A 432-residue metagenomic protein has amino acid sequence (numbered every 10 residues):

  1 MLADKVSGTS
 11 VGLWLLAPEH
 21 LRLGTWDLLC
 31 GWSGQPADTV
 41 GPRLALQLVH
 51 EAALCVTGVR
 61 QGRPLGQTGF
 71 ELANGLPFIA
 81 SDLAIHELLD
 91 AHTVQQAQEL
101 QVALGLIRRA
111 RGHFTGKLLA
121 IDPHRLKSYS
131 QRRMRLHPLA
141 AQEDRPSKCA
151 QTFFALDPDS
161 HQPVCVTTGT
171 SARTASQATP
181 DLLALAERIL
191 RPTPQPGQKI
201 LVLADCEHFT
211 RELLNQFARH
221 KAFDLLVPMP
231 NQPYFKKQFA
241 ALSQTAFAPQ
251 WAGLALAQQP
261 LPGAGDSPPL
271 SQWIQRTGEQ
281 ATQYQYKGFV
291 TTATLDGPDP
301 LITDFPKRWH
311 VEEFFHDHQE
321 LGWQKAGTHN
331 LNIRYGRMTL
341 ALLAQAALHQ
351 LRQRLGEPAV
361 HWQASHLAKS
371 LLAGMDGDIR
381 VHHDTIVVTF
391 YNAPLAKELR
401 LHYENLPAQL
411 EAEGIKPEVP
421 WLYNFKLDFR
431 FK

Functional and structural regions predicted by a protein language model:
M1-R145, T152-T174, P180-Q195, G377-K432: Dynamic "connector" segments at or just before major functional cores
D38-P42, S147-K148, N332-T339: Secondary-structure capping and boundary motifs in well-ordered enzyme cores
L48, G62, I85, T115-L126 (+7 more regions): Short, conserved catalytic/metal-binding motifs centered on acidic residues
G69-L72, K127-Y129, Q162, R173-A175 (+6 more regions): Flexible loop/turn segments at secondary-structure boundaries
R173-K237: Domain-level cores of phosphate- or acyl-group-handling catalytic modules
N215, H220-Q319, N405-K432: An anionic, glycine-rich sequence signature occurring as long contiguous blocks
G297-L331, G336, L340, A344-L348: Short amphipathic alpha-helical "interface-anchor" segments enriched in bulky aromatics
H349-R380: Conserved nucleotidyltransferase catalytic core and NTase-mimicking acidic/glycine-rich helix/loop elements in nucleic
